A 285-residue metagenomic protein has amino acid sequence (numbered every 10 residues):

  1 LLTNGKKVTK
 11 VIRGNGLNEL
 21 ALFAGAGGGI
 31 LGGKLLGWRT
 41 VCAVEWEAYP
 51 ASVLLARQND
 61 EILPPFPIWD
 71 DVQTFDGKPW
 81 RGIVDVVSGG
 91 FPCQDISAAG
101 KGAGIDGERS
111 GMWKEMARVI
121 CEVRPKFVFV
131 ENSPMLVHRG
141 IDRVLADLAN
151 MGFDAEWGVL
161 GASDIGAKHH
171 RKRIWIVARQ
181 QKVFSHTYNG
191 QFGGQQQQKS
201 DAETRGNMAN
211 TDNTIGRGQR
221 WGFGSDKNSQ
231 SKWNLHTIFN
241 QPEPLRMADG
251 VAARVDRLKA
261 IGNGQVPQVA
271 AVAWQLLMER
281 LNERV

Functional and structural regions predicted by a protein language model:
L2-G16: Class I SAM-dependent methyltransferase Rossmann-like catalytic core, especially the SAM/SAH-binding loop
R13, F75-V86, Q94-N263: Class I S-adenosyl-L-methionine
L17-Q73: SAM cofactor-binding core of SAM-dependent methyltransferases, primarily the Rossmann-like beta-alpha-beta module
L36, E122-V123, R280: Alpha-helix C-cap/termination motif
A43, W69, S88, F129-V130: Generic enzyme active-site microenvironment
F91: Glycine-rich, N-terminal phosphate-binding loop of Rossmann-like dinucleotide-binding domains
I261-M278: Histidine-centered active-site loop/cap adjacent to the catalytic His in serine esterases/O-acetyl transfer systems
E279-V285: Generic C-terminal helix-cap and adjacent flexible tail
